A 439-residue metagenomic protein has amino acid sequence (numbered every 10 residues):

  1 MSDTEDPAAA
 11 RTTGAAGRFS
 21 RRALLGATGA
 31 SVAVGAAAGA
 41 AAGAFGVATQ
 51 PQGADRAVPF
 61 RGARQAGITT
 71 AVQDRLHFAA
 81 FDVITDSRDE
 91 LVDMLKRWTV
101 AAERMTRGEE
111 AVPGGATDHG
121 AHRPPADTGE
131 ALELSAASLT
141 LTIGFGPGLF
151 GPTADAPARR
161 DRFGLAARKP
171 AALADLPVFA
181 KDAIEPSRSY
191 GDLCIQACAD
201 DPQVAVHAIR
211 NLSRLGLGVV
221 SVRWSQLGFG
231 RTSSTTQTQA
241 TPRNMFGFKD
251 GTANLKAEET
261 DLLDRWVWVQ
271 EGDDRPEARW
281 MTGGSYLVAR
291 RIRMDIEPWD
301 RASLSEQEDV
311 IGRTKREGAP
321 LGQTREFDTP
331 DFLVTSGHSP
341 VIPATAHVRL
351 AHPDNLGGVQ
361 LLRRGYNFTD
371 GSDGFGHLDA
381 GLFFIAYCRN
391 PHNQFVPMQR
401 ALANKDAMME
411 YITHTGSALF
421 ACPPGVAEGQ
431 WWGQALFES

Functional and structural regions predicted by a protein language model:
M1-F19: N-terminal secretory signal peptides
A23-F45, T49-S439: Long, histidine/aromatic-enriched segments associated with O2/redox biology
